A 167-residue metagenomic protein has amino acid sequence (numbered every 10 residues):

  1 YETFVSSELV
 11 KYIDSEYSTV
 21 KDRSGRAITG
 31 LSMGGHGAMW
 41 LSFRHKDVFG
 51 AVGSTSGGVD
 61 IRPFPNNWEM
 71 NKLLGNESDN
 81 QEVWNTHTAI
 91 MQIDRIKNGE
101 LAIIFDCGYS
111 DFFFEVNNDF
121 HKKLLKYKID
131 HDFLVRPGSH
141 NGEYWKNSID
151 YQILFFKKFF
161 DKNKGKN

Functional and structural regions predicted by a protein language model:
Y1-N167: Non-catalytic cap/lid and distal C-terminal segments of serine-dependent acyl enzymes
